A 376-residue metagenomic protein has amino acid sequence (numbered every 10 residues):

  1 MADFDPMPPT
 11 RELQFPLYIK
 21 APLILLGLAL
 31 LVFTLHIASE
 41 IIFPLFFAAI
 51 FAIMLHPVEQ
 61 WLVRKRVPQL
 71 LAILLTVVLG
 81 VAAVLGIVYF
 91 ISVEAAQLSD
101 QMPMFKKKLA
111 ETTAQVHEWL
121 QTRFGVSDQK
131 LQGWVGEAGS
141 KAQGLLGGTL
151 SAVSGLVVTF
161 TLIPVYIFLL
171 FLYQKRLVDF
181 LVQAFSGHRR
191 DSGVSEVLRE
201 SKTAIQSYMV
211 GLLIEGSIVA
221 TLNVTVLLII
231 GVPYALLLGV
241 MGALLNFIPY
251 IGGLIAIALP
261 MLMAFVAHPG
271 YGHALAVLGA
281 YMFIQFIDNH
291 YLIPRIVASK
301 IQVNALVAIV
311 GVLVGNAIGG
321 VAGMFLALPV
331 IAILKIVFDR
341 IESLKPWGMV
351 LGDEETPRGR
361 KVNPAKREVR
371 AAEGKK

Functional and structural regions predicted by a protein language model:
M1-V93, I167, A332, I336-K376: Anchoring transmembrane alpha helix of integral membrane proteins
F4-T10, V58-K65, L71, G86-L162 (+3 more regions): Juxtamembrane membrane-interface segments in integral membrane proteins
L13-F33, A96-V116, T149-V165, T221-I230 (+2 more regions): Hydrophobic alpha-helical transmembrane segments
Q14-I19, V32-S39, E59, V63 (+7 more regions): Alpha-helical membrane-interface segments at transmembrane helix boundaries
P22-L30, T34, L71-I87, V157-P164 (+10 more regions): Generic alpha-helical transmembrane segments of integral inner-membrane proteins, especially permease/transport modules
S39-F47, I229-V240, H268-A276, V303-A308 (+2 more regions): Membrane-water interface of transmembrane alpha-helices in multipass transporters/channels
S154-F265, Y271-V277: Alpha-helical transmembrane segments and their immediate interhelical loop/hinge regions in multi-pass membrane
A274-K376: Hydrophobic alpha-helical transmembrane segments of membrane transport and translocation systems, primarily multi-pass
